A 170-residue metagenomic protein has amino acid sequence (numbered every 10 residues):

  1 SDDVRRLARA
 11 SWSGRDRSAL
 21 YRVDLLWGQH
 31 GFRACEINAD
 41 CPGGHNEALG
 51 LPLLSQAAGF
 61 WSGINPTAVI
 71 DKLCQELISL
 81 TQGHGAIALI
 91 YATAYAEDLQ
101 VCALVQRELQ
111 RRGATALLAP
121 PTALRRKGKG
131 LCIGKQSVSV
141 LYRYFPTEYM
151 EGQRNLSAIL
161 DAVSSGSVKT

Functional and structural regions predicted by a protein language model:
S1-L7: Low-complexity, highly charged intrinsically disordered N-terminal segments that act as targeting/localization
L7-A8, W12, S157-L160: Intrinsically disordered, low-complexity boundary segments flanking structured domains
R9-C41: Conserved metal-phosphate-binding beta-hairpin within the catalytic cores of diverse ATP-dependent phosphoryl-transfer
L26-G28, H45-E47, P52-T170: Domain-scale recognition of functional cores that engage charged ligands
